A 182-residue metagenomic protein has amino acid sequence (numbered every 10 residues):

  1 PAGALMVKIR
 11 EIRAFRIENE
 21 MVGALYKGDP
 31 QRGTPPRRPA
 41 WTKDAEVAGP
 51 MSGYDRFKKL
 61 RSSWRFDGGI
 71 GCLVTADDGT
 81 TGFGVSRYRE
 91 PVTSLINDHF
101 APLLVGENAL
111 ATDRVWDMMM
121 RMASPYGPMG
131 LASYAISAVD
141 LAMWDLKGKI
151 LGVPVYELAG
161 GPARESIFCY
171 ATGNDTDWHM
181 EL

Functional and structural regions predicted by a protein language model:
P1-L5: N-terminal amphipathic/basic-hydrophobic helices that include classical n-h-c signal peptides and signal-anchor
M6-D78, G84-R87: Structured beta-strand/loop patches that form or line metal/cofactor-binding pockets in enzymes
V7, S137, E165: Structured loop/turn residues at beta-strand edges in well-structured enzyme cores
G28, P39, M51, K58-L60 (+1 more regions): Metal- or metallocofactor-binding catalytic centers and their adjacent structured scaffolds across diverse enzyme
G160, E165-L182: Metal-dependent enolase-superfamily TIM-barrel catalytic cores that perform enediolate-based chemistry
